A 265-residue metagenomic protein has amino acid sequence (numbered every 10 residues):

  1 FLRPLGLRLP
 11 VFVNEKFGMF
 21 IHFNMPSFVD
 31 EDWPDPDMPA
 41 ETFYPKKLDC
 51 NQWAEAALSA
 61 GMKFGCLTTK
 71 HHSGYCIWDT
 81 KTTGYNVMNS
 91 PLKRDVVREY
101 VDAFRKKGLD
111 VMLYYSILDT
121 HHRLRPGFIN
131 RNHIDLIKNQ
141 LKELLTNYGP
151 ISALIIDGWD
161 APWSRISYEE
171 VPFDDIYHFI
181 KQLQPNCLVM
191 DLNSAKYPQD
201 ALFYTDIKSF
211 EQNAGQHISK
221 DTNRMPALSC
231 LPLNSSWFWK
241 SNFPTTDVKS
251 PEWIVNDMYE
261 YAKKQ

Functional and structural regions predicted by a protein language model:
F1-Q265: Mature catalytic domains of secreted/periplasmic carbohydrate-active enzymes
